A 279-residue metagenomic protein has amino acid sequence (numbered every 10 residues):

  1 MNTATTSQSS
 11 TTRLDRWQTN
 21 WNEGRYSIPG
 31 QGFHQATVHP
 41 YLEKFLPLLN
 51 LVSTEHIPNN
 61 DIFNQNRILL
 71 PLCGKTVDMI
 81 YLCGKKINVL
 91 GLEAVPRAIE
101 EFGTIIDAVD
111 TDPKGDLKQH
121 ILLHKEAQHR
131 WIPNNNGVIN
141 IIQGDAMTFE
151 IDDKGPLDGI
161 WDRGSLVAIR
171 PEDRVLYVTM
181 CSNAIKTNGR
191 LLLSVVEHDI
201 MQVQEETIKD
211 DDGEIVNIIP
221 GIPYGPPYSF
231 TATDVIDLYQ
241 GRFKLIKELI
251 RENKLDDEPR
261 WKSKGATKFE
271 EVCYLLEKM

Functional and structural regions predicted by a protein language model:
T3-N60, K75-M79, K85-E150, V178-M180 (+1 more regions): Class I (Rossmann-like) S-adenosyl-L-methionine-dependent methyltransferase catalytic domain, capturing the SAM-binding
Q65-R67: Nucleotide donor/acceptor-binding cores
L69-G74, S165: Class I SAM-dependent methyltransferase "Motif I" SAM/SAH-binding loop
I142, P156-L157, P171: Internal catalytic or translocation cores that form aromatic/hydrophobic pockets or channels for amphipathic metabolites
I151-I160: A short acidic, Gly/Pro-enriched loop at the edge of an enzyme's catalytic core that lines a small-molecule cofactor
G159, G164-A168: Short catalytic micro-motifs in class I SAM-dependent methyltransferases
A168-M180: A short, conserved alpha-helix within the catalytic core of class I
